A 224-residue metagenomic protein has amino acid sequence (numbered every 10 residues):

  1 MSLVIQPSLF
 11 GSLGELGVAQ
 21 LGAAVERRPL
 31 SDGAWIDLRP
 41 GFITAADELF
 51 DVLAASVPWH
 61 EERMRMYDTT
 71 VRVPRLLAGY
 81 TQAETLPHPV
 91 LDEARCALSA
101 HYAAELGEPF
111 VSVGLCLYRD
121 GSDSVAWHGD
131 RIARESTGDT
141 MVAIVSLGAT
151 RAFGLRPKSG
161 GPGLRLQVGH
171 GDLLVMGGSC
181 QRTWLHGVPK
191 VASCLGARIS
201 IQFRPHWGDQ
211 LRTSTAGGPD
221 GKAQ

Functional and structural regions predicted by a protein language model:
M1-Q224: Non-heme Fe(II) oxygenase metal-center motifs and adjacent flexible, charged/small-residue loops
